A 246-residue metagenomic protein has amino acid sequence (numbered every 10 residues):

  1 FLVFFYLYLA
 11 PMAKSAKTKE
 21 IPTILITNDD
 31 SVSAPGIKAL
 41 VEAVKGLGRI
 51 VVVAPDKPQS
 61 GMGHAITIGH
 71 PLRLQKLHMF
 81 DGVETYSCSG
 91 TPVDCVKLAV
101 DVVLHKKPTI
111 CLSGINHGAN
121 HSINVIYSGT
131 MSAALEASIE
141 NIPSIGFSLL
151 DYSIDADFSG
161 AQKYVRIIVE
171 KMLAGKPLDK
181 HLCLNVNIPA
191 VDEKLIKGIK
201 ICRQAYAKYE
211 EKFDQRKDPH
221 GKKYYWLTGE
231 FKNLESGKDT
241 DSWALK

Functional and structural regions predicted by a protein language model:
F1-Y8: Hydrophobic alpha-helical signal peptides and transmembrane signal-/tail-anchor segments that drive secretory-pathway
K14-L25, P35-V102, K106-K107: A cross-family phosphate/adenosyl-ligand binding-site feature
I26-S33, N124-V125: Short, glycine-rich nucleotide/cofactor-binding loops
T27, V53-P55, S113-N116, F147-S148 (+1 more regions): Short beta-strand segments
A99-H105, S132-P143: Alpha-helix C-terminal capping segments
A119-S128: Glycine/threonine-rich flexible loop motifs
S138-G160: Glycine-rich phosphate/pyrophosphate-binding loops and their adjacent beta-strand/loop elements at enzyme active sites
S159-K246: Electrostatically charged, flexible surface regions
